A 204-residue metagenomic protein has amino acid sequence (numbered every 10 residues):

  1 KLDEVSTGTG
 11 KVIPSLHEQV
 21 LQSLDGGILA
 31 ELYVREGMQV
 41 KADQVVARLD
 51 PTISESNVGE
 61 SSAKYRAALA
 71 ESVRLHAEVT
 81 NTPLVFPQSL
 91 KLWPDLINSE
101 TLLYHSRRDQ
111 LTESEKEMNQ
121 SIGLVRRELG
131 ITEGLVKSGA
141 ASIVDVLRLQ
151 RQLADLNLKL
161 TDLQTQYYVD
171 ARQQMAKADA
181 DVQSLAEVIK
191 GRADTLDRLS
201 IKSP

Functional and structural regions predicted by a protein language model:
K1-S15, D194-S200: Aromatic-capped interface at the extracytoplasmic side of an N-terminal signal-anchor transmembrane helix
L2-D3, H76, Q164: Structural signature of transmembrane alpha-helix termini at the membrane-water interface
T9, P14-E36, K41-A42, V46 (+1 more regions): Short, solvent-exposed beta-edge and connector elements
E18-V20, S54-E55, R198-L199: Short beta-strands and strand-coil junctions in structured, solvent-facing domains, enriched
S23, E55-G59, A176: Ordered, soluble secondary-structure elements with a strong preference for glycine-centered loop motifs and nearby
I28-D109, K116, G123: N-terminal or membrane-proximal amphipathic helix/coiled-coil initiation segments that transition from
T82, F86-S89, W93-P204: Long, charged amphipathic alpha-helices with heptad-repeat/coiled-coil character
